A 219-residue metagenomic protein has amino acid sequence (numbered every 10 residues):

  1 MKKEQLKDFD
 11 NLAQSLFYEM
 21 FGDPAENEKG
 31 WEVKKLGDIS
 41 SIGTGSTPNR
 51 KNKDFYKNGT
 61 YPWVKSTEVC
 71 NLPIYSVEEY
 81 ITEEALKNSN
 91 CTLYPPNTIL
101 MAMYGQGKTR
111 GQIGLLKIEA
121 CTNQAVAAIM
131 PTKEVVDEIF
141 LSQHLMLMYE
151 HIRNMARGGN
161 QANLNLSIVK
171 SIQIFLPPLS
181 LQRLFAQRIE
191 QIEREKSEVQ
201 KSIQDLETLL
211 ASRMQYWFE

Functional and structural regions predicted by a protein language model:
E4, D8-S46, S171-R183, E190-E219: Non-catalytic DNA-recognition/assembly elements of restriction-modification systems
K29-E32, N49-Y56, A156-G158: Short coil/turn segments at secondary-structure boundaries
G37-N52, T67-P96, T122: Sequence-specific dsDNA recognition surfaces
K53-D54, L116-K117, T132, N160-L164 (+2 more regions): Short proline/glycine-enriched turn/loop segments at secondary-structure junctions
K65-S66, T82-M146, N165: A short beta-sheet element
E119-A127, G158-R183: A short glycine-rich beta-alpha junction/loop motif
L145-Y149, R153: Short amphipathic alpha-helical signal-transduction/dimerization elements
